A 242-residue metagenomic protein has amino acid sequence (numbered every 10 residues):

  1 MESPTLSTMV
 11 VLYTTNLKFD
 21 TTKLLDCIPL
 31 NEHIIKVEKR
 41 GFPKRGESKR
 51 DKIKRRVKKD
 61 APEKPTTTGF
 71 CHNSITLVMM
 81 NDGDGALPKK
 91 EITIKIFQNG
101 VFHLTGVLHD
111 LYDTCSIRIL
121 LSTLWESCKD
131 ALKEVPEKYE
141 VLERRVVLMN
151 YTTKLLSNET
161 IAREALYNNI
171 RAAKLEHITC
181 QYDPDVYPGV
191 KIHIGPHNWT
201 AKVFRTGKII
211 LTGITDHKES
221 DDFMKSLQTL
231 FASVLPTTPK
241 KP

Functional and structural regions predicted by a protein language model:
M1-P242: Intrinsically disordered, low-complexity polar/charged tails and linkers
